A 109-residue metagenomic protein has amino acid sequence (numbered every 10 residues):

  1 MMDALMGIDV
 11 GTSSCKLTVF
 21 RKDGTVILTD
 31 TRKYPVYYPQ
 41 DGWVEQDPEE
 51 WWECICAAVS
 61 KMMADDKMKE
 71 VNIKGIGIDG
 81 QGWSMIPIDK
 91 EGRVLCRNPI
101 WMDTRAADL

Functional and structural regions predicted by a protein language model:
M1-C96: N-terminal glycine/serine-rich phosphate-binding loop of ATP-dependent small-molecule kinases, especially carbohydrate
P99: Glycine- and other small-residue-rich loops at beta-strand/loop junctions that grip anionic moieties
D103: Carbohydrate-associated surface elements
A107-L109: Short, intrinsically disordered, charge-balanced linker/junction segments flanking boundaries in proteins
